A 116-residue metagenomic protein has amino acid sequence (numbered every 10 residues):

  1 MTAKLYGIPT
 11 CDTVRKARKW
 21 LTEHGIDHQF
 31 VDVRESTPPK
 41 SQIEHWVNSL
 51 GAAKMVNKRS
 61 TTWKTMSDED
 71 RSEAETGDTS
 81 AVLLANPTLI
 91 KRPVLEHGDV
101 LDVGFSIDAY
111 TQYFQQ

Functional and structural regions predicted by a protein language model:
M1-H24, H28-S36: Local sequence-structure signature of Cys/Sec-based thiol-disulfide redox active-site neighborhoods
V33-Q116: Thiol/selenol-based redox catalytic cores and closely related redox-interacting motifs
